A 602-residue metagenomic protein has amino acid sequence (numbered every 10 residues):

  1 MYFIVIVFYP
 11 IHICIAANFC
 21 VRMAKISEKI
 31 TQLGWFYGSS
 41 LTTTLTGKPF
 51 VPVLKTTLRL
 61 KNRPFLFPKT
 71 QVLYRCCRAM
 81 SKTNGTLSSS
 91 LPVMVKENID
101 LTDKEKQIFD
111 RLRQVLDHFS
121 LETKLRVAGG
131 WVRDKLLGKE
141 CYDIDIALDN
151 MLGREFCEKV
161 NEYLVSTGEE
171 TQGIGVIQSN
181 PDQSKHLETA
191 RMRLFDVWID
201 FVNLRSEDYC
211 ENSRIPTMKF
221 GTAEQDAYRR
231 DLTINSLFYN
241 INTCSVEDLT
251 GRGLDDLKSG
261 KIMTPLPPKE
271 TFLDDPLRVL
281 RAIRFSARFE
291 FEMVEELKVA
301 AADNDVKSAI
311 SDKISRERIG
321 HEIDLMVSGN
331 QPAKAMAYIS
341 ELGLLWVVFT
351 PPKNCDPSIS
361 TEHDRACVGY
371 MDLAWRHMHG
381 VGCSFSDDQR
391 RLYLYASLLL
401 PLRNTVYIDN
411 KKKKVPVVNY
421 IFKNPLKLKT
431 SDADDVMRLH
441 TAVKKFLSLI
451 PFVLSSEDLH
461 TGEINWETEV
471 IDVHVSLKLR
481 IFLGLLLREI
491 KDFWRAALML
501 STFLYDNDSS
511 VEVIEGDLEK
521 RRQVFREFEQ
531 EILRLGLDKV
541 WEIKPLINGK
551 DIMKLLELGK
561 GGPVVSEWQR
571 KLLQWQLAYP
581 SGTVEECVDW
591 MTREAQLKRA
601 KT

Functional and structural regions predicted by a protein language model:
Y2-T602: Catalytic cores of the polymerase beta-like nucleotidyltransferase superfamily and closely associated nucleotide
